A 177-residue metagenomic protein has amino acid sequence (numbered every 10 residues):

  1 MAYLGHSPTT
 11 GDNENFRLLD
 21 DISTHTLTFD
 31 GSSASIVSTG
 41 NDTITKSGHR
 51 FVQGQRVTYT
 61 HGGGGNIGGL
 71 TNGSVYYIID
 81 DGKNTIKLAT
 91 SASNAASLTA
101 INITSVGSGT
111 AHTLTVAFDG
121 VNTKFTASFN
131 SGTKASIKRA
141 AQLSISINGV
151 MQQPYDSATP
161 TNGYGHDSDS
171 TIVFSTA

Functional and structural regions predicted by a protein language model:
Y3-D12, D20-A117, I137, P154 (+1 more regions): Small/polar beta-strand repeat architecture
R17, N41-T43, N122-T126: Intrinsic-disorder/low-complexity, polar/charged segments enriched in Ser/Thr/Lys/Arg/Asp/Glu/Gln
G63-N66, T123-A135: Short amphipathic, basic-aromatic surface patches that mediate peripheral association with negatively charged
I79-G82, T115-T126, L143-S146: Surface-exposed, low-hydrophobicity beta-strand/loop segments enriched in small/polar/acidic residues
A96, K124, N148-V150: Residue-level detector of intrinsically disordered/flexible regions characterized by low predicted structural confidence
G120, A135, G163: Acidic, glycine-anchored loop motifs typical of Ca2+
G132-V150: Solvent-exposed beta-hairpin/edge-strand motifs
I147, M151, Y155-A177: Surface-exposed interaction regions enriched in Ser/Thr/Asp/Glu that occur as long low-complexity tracts or repetitive
